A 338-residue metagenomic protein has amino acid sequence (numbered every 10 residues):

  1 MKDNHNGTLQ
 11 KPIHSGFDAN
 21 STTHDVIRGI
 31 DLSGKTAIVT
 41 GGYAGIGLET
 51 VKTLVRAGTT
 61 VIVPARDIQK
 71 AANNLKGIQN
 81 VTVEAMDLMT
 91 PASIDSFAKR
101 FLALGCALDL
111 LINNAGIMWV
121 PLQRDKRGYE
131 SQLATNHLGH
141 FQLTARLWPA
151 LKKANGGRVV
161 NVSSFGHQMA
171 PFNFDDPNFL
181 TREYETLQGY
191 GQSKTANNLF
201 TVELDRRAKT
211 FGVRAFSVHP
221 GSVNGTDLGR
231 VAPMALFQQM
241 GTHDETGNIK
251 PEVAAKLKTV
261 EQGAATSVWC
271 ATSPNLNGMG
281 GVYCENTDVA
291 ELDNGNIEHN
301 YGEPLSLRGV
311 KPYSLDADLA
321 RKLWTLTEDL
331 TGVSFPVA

Functional and structural regions predicted by a protein language model:
M1-P91, D95-D109, M118, S164-G166 (+1 more regions): NAD(P)H-dependent oxidoreductase Rossmann-fold/reductase module
I38, D109-I112, L133, V160: N-terminal Rossmann-like NAD(P) cofactor-binding module of classical short-chain dehydrogenase/reductase
G41, A115, N136: Glycine-rich, N-terminal phosphate-binding loop of Rossmann-like dinucleotide-binding domains
L102, T135-N155, P171, D205-R206: Amphipathic alpha-helical dimer-interface segment in Rossmann-like NAD(P)H-dependent oxidoreductases
N114-V120: Conserved NAD(P)H cofactor-binding loop of Rossmann-fold oxidoreductase domains
V120-T135, T181-Y184: Short alpha-helical oligomerization interface
P121, K152-K153, T210: Short connector loops in the HATPase_c
